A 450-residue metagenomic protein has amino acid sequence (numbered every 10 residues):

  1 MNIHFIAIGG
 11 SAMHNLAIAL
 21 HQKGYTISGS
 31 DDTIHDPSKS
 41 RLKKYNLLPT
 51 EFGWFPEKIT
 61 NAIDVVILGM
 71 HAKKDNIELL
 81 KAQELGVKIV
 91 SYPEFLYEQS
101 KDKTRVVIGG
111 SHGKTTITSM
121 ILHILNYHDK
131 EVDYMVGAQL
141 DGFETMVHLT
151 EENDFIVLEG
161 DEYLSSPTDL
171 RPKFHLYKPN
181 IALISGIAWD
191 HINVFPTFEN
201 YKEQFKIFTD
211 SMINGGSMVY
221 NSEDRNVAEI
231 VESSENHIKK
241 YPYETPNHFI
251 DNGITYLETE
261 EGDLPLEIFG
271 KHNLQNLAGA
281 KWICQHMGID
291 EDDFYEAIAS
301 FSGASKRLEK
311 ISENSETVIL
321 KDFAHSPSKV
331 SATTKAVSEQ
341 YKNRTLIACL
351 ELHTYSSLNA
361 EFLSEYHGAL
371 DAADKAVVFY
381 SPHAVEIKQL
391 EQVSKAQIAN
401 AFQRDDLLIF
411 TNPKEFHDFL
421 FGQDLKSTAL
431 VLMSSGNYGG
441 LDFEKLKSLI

Functional and structural regions predicted by a protein language model:
M1-P37, L42-T50, A62-V66, A82-V87 (+4 more regions): ATP-dependent carboxylate-amine ligase
I8, S30-D31, G69-H71, Y92-P93 (+14 more regions): Fold-independent oxyanion-binding glycine-rich loops and adjacent beta-strand/coil segments at enzyme active sites
A19-K23, E57-K58, M70-Y220, N226-H237 (+2 more regions): Phosphate-binding loop of NTP-binding sites
L20, H175-W189, A228, G262 (+1 more regions): A conserved, hydrophobic alpha-helical segment in the catalytic core of large ATP/adenylate-utilizing enzymes
E51-W54, V90-Y97, M135-A138, S234-N252 (+4 more regions): Beta-strand->loop->alpha-helix junctions that form or flank phosphate-binding loops in nucleotide-handling enzymes
V132, D154, N180-I181, G216 (+4 more regions): The start of beta-strands in P-loop NTPase/AAA+ ATPase cores
I254-T259: Short polybasic amphipathic segments
L264-F269, T317-K321: Short pre-catalytic strand/loop immediately N-terminal to key active-site residues, enriched for Gly-Thr
